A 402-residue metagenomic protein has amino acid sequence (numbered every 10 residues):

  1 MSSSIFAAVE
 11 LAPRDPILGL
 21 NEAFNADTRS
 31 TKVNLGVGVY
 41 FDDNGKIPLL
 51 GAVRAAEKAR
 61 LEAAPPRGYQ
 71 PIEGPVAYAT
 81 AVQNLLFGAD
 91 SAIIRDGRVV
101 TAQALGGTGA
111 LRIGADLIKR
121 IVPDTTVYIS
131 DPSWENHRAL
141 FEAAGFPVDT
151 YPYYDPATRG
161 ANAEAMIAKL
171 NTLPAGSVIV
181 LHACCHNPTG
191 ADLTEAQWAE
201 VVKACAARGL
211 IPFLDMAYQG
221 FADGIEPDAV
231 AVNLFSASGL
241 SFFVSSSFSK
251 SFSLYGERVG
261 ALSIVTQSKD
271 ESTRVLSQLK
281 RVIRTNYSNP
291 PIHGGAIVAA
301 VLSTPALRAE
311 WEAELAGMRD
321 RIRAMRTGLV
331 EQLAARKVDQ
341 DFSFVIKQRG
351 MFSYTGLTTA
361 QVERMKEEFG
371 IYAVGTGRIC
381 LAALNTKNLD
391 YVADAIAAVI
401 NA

Functional and structural regions predicted by a protein language model:
S2-G74, A81-N84, T285, P291 (+1 more regions): N-terminal "arm"/small-domain region of PLP-dependent enzymes with the aminotransferase-like
L35, V148, P212, F242 (+1 more regions): Hydrophobic beta-strand scaffold residues
A59-A206, G220-F221, A229-N233, L357-T358 (+1 more regions): Conserved core of the PLP fold type I
G97-R98, V345-G350, V374-I379: Short Gly/Ser/Thr- and Asp/Glu-enriched loop/turn motifs at secondary-structure junctions
M216-A217: Conserved Walker B
A231-R274, Q278: Active-site PLP attachment segment
L276-G295, V301-V330: Structural signature of PLP-dependent enzymes
E312-E368: Conserved PLP-binding catalytic core of the aspartate aminotransferase-like
